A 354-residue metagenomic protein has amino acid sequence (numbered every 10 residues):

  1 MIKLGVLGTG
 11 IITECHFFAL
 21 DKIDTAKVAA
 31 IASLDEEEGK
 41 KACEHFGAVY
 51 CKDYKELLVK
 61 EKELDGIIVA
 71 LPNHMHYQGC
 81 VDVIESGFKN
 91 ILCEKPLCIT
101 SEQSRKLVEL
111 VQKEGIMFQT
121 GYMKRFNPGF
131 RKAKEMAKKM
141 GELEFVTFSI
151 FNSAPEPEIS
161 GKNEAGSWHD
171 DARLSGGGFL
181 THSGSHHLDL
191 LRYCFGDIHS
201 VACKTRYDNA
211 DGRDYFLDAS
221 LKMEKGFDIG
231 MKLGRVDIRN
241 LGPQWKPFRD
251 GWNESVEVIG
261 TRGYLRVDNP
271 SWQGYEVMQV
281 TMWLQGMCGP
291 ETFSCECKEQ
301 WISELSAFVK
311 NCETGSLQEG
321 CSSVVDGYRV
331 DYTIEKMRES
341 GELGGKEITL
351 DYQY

Functional and structural regions predicted by a protein language model:
M1-F46: N-terminal Rossmann-like dinucleotide-binding module
L34, F293-S306: Active-site loop of classical SDR/Rossmann-like NAD(P)-dependent oxidoreductases, centered on the catalytic Tyr-X3-Lys
F46-L110: Beta-loop-alpha module in the N-terminal Rossmann-like domain of NAD(P)-dependent dehydrogenases, especially those
K52, L92-C93, F118-T120, V267: Hydrophobic residues in well-ordered beta-strands that form the structural core
E56, G66-V69, E224, A307-Y354: C-terminal helix-rich "cap/oligomerization" subdomain common to oxidoreductases
S104-K124, E142-V146: Rossmann-fold dehydrogenase core element
K124-A210, G344: Predominantly a Rossmann-like dinucleotide-binding segment in NAD(P)-dependent oxidoreductases
H182, H186-Q273, I302-S316, Y352: Contiguous beta-strand/loop segments that form the cofactor/metal-binding neighborhood of enzyme cores
